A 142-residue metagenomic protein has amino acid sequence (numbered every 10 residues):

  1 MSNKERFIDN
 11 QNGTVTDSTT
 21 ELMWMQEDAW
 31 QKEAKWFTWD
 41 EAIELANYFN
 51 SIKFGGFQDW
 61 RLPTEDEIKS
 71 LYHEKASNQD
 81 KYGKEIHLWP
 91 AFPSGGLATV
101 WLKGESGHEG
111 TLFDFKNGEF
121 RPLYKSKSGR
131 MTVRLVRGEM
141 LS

Functional and structural regions predicted by a protein language model:
M1-F54, Q58-W60, T132-V136: Extracellular adhesion/carbohydrate-recognition regions
F7-D9, P93-S94, S128: Short solvent-exposed loop/turn micro-motifs enriched in small/polar/acidic residues
D9, D17, L112-R121: Acidic/polar residues at beta-strand termini and the immediately following turn/coil
W30-K32, N78, E119-F120: Short, surface-exposed beta-strand-loop junctions and turns on beta-sheet-rich folds
I43-F57, E65-F115: An exposed tryptophan-centered "aromatic clamp" motif
H87-L88, E119-Y124: Short, P/G- and charge-enriched loop/turn segments at secondary-structure junctions
L123-S142: Short, structured beta-strand segments at or near domain termini in extracellular proteins/domains
